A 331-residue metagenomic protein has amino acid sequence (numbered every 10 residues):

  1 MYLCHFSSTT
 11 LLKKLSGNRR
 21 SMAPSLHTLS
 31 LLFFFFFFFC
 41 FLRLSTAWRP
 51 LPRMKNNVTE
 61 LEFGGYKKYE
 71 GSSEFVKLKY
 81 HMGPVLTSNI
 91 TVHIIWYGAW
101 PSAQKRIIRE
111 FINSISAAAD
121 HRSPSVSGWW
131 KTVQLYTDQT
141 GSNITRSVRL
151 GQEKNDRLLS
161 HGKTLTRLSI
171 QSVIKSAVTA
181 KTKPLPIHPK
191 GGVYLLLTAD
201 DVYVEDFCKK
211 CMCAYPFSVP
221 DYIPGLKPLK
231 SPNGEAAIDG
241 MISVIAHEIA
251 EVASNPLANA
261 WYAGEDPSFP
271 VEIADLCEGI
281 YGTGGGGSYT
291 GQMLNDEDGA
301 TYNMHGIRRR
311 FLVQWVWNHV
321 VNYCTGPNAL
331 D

Functional and structural regions predicted by a protein language model:
M1-F35: Classical eukaryotic N-terminal signal peptides for Sec-dependent ER targeting/secretion, especially the positively
L29-F33, L197-C208: Short, intrinsically disordered, charge-balanced linker/junction segments flanking boundaries in proteins
F35-M54: N-terminal signal peptide
R49-I174: N-terminal carbohydrate-binding/catalytic regions of secreted carbohydrate-active enzymes
H81-L86, S176-K190, S231-G234: Surface-exposed acidic, glycine-flexible loop patches that form ligand/cofactor-binding and adhesion interfaces
N89-V92, P189-Y194, I238: Loop/turn elements at helix/coil->beta-strand transitions in domains of secreted/extracellular proteins
G98-S102, D200-V204, E248-E251, N259-W261: Solvent-exposed loop/turn segments at secondary-structure junctions within structured extracellular/periplasmic domains
K209-D331: Catalytic cores of secreted/periplasmic or lumenal enzymes
